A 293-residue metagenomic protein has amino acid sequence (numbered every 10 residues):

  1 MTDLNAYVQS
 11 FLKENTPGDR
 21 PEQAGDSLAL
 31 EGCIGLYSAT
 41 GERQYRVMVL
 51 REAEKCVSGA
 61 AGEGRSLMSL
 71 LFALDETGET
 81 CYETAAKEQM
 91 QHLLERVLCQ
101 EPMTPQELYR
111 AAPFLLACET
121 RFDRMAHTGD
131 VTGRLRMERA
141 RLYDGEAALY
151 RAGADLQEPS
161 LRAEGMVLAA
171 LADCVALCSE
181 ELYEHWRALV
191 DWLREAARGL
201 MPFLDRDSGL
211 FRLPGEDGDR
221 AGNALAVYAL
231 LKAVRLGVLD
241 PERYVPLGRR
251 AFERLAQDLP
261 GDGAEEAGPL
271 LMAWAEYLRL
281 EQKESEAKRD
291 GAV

Functional and structural regions predicted by a protein language model:
T2-S27, G35-H92, L210-V293: CBM-like carbohydrate-recognition segments
A73-E76, E88-R96, F114-R121, R134 (+1 more regions): Mid-sequence acidic-hydrophobic segments that form the walls of catalytic/ligand-binding cavities or oligomerization
Y82-P113: Asp-box/WD-like beta-propeller blade repeats and closely related beta-sheet repeat scaffolds
P102-M103, P159, G263-E265: Individual transmembrane alpha-helices with interfacial aromatic-anchor signatures
P105-Y109, L116-R212, D219-V227, L239 (+1 more regions): Extended ligand-binding clefts on enzyme/binding-domain cores
